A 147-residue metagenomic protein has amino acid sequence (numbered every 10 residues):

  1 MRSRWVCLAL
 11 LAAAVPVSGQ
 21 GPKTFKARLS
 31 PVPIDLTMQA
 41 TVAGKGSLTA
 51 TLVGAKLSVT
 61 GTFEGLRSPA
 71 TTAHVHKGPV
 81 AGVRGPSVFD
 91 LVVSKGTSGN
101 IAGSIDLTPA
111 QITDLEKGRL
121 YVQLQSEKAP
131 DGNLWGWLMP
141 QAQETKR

Functional and structural regions predicted by a protein language model:
M1-C7: Bacterial N-terminal signal peptides that target proteins for export
L10-A12: Compositionally biased, low-complexity intrinsically disordered regions
A14-P16: N-terminal signal peptide c-region/cleavage motif recognized by signal peptidases
S18-A73, K77-R147: Metal-centered catalytic cores of metalloenzymes
